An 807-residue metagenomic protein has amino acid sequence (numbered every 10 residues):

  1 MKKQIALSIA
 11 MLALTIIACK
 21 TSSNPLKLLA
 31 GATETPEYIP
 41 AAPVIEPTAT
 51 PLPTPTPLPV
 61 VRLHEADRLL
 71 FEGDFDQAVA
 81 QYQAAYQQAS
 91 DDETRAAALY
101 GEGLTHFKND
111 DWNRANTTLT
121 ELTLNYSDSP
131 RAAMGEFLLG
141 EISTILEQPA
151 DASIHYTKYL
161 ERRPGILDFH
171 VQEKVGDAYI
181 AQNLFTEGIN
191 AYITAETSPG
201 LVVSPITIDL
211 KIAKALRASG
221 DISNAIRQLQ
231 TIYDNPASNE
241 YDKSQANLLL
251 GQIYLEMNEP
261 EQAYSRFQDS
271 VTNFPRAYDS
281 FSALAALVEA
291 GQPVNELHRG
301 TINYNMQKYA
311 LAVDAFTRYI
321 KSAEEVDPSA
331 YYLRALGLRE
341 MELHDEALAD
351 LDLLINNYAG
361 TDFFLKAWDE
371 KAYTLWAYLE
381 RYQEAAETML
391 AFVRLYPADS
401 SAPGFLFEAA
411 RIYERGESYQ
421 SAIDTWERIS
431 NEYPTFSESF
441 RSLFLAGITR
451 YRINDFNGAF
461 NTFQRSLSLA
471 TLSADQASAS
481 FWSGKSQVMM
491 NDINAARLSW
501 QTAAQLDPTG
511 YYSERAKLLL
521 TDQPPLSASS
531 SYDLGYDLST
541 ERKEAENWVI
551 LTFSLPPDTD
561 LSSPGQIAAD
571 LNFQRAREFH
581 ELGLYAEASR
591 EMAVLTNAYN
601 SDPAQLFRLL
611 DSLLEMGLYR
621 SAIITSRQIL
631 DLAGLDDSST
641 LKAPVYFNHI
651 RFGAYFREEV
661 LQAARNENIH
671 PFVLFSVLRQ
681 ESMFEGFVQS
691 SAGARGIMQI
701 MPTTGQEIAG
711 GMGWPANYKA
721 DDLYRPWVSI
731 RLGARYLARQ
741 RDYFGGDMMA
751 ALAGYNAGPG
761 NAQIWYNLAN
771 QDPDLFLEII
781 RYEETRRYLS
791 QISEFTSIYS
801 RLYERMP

Functional and structural regions predicted by a protein language model:
C19-E65, E72, A84: Ser/Thr-rich, Proline-interspersed low-complexity disordered segments
P53, Y86-R95, T123-M134, Y159-H170 (+11 more regions): Short solvent-exposed coil/turn linkers within tandem alpha-helical repeat scaffolds
P57-A84, K108, N295-R318, A568-E587: Alpha-helical segment of the N-proximal tetratricopeptide repeat
D67, L104, E141, D177 (+10 more regions): Residue-level recognition of tetratricopeptide repeat
E72, N109, L146, Q182 (+10 more regions): Structural motif corresponding to the intra-repeat A-B loop/turn of tetratricopeptide repeats
A402, G416-S421, T425, I453-N454 (+3 more regions): Catalytic glycan-binding domains that act on GlcNAc-containing polysaccharides
